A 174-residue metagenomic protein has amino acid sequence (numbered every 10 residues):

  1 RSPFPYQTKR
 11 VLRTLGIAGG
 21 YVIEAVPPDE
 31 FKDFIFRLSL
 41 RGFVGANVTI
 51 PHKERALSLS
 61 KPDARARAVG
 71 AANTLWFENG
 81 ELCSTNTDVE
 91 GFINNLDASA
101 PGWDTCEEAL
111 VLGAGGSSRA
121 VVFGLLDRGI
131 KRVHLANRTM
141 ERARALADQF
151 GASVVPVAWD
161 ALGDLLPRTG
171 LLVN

Functional and structural regions predicted by a protein language model:
R1-P101: Phosphate/diphosphate ligand-binding glycine-rich loop within oxidoreductases
V22, L110, V133-H134, V155: A structural signal for isolated positions on well-ordered beta-strands in alpha/beta enzyme cores
V26, V154-D160: Short acidic-hydrophobic, aromatic-tinged amphipathic segments that line or gate anion-handling sites
N86-V89, L96, A100, T105-I130 (+1 more regions): Glycine-rich adenosine-cofactor-binding loop
I130-F150: NAD(P)-binding Rossmann-fold cofactor-contacting core
T169: An anion/phosphate-binding loop that grips the pyrophosphate of nucleotide cofactors and donors
